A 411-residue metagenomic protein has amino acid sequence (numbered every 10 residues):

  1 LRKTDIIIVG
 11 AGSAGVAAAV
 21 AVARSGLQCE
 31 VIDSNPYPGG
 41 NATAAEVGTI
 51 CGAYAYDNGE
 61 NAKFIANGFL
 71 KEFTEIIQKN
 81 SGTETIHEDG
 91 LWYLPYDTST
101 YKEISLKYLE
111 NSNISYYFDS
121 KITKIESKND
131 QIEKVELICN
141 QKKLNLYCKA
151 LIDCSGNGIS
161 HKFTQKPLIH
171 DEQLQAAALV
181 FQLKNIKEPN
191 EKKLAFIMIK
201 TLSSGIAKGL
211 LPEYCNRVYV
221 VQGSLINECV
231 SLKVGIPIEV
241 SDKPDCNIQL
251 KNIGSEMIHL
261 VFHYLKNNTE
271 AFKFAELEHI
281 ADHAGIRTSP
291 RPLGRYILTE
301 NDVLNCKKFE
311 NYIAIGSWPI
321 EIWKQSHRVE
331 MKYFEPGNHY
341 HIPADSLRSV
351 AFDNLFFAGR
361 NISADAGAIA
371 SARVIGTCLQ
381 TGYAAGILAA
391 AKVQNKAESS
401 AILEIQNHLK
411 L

Functional and structural regions predicted by a protein language model:
L1-G12: Beta1/beta-strand and adjacent pyrophosphate-binding region of the FAD-binding site in flavoprotein oxidoreductases
I6-I8, C29, L355: Conserved hydrophobic helix-helix packing surfaces used for dimerization/oligomerization
I7-V9, A18, D130: Membrane-embedded transmembrane-helix bundle of lipid-linked glycan/lipid transferases
A11, C139, S155-G156: Glycine-rich, N-terminal phosphate-binding loop of Rossmann-like dinucleotide-binding domains
G15: N-terminal Rossmann-fold NAD(P) dinucleotide-binding loop
A21, L27-Q28, D33-K124: Conserved N-terminal/central alpha/beta ligand/cofactor-binding core
N41, K143-A150, C154-L411: Flavin (FAD/FMN)-binding glycine-rich loop and adjacent Rossmann-like elements that form
E126-N145: Conserved beta-strand-loop-beta-strand element in the redox core of flavoprotein oxidoreductases
